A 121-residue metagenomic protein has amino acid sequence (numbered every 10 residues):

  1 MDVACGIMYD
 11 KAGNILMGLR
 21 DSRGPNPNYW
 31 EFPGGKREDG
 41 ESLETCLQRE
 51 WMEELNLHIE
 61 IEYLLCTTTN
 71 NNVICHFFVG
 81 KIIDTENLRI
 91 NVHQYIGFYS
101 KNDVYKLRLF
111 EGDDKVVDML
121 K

Functional and structural regions predicted by a protein language model:
M1-I15: Conserved N-terminal beta-strand and adjoining loop/helix that marks the start of the Nudix/MutT-like hydrolase domain
V3-A4, S42, Q94: Short loop/turn microsegments at loop-to-beta-strand junctions
D10, C66-L88, Y95-G97, K101-D103: Active-site-adjacent beta-strand/loop module that shapes the phosphate/pyrophosphate-binding cleft
N14-R49, E53: Conserved Nudix-box catalytic region and its N-terminal flanking loop in Nudix hydrolases and closely related
H58-T67: A short coil-to-beta-strand element that immediately follows conserved catalytic motifs
L88-L120: NUDIX/MutT-family hydrolases
